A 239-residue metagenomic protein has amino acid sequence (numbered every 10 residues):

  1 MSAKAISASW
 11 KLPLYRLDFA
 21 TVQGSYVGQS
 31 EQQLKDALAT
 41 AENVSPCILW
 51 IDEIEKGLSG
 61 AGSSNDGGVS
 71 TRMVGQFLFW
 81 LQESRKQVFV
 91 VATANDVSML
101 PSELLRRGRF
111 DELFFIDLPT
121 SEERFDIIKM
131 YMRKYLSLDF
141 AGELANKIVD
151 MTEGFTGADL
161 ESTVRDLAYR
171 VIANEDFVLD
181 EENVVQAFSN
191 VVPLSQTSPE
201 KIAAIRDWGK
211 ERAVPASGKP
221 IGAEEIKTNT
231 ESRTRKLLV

Functional and structural regions predicted by a protein language model:
M1-S2, K147-E161, I172-V239: C-terminal engagement/docking regions of AAA+ P-loop ATPases
M1-V149, F155: Walker A/P-loop NTP-binding motif of AAA+ ATPase domains
E53, D117-T120, V164, N183 (+1 more regions): Residues that form ligand- and interface-recognition hot spots within folded domains
V74, E161-V164: Hydrophobic face of alpha-helices
D166-R170: Amphipathic alpha-helical interface segments
